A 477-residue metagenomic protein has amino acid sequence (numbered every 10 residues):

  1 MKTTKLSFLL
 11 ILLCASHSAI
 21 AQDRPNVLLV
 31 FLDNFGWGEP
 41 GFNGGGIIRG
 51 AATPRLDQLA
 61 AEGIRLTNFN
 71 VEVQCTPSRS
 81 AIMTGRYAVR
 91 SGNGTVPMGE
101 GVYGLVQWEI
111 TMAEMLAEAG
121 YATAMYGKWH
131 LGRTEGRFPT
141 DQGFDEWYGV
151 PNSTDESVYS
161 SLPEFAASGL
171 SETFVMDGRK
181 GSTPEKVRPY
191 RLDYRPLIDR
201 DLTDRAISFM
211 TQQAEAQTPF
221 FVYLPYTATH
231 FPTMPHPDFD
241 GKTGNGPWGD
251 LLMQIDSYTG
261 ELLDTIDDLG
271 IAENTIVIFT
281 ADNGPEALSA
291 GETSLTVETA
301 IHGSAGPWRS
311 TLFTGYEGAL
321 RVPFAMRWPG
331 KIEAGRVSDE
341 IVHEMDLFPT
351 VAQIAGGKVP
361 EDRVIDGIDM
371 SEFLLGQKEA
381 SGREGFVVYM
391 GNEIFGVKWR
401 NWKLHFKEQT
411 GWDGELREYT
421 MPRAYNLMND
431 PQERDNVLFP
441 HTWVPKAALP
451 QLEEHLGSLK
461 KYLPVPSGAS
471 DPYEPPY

Functional and structural regions predicted by a protein language model:
M1-F8: Bacterial N-terminal signal peptides that target proteins for export
K2, A21-E418, P422, L427 (+1 more regions): Formylglycine-dependent sulfatase
I11-C14: Repetitive helical segments and hydrophobic/amphipathic motifs
S16-S18: N-terminal signal peptide c-region/cleavage motif recognized by signal peptidases
